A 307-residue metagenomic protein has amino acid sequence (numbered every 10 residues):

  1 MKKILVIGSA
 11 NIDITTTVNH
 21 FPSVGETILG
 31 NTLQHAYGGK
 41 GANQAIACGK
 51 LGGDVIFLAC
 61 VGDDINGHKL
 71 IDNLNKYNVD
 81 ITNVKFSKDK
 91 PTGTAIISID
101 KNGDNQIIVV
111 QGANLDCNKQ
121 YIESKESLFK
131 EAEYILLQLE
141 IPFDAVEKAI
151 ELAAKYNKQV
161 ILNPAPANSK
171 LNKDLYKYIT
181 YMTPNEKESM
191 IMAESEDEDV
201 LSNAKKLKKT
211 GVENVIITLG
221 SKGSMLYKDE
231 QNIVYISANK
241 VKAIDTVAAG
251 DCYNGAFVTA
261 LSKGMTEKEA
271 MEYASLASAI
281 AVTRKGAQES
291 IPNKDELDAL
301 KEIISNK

Functional and structural regions predicted by a protein language model:
M1-C60, I65-D72, K76-V79, A243-I244: Glycine-rich phosphate/adenosyl-contacting loop at the front of the ribokinase-like
M1-I4, V200-K307: Conserved phosphate-binding/catalytic region of the ribokinase-like
L5, I56, L136, I161 (+1 more regions): Structural detector of well-ordered beta-strand residues that form the stable sheet scaffold of enzyme domains
G49, A154, S262: Gly/Ala-rich phosphate-binding loop of Rossmann-like dinucleotide-binding domains, activating on the conserved
Y77-D89: A glycine-rich helix N-cap at a beta->alpha junction
F86-S87, I97-Y134, L139: Conserved phosphate-binding/catalytic loop of the ribokinase/pfkB sugar-kinase fold
I150, A154-V234: Conserved phosphate/ATP/ADP-binding segment of small-molecule kinases
